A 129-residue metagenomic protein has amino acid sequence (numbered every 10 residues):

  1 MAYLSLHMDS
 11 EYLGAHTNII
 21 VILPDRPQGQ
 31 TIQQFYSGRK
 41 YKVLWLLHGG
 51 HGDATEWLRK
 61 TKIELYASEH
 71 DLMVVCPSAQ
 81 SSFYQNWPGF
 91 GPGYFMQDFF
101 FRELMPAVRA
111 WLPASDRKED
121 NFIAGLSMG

Functional and structural regions predicted by a protein language model:
M1-G129: Non-catalytic cap/lid and distal C-terminal segments of serine-dependent acyl enzymes
